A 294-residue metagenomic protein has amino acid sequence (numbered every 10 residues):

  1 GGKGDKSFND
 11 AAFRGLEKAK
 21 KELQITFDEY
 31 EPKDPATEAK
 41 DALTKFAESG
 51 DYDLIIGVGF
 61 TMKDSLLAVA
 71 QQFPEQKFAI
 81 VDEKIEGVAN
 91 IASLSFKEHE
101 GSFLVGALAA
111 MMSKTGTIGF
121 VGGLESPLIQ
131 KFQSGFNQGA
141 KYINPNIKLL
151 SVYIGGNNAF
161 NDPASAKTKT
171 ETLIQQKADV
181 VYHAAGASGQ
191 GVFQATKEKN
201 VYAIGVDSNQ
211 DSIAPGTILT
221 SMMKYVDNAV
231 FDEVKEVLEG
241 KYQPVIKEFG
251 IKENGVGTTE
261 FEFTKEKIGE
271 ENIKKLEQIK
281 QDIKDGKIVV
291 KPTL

Functional and structural regions predicted by a protein language model:
G1-L294: A residue-level marker of the well-folded mature domains of exported/periplasmic proteins
